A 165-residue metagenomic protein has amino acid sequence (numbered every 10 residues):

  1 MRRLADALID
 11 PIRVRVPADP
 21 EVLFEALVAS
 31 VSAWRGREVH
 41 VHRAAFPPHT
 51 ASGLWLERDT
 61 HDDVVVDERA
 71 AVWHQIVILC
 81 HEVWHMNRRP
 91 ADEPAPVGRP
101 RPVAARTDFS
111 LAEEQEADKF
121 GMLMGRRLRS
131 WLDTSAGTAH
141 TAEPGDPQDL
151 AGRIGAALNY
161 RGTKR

Functional and structural regions predicted by a protein language model:
M1-R165: Active-site hotspot residues in diverse enzymes, especially metal/ion-binding acidic/histidine motifs
